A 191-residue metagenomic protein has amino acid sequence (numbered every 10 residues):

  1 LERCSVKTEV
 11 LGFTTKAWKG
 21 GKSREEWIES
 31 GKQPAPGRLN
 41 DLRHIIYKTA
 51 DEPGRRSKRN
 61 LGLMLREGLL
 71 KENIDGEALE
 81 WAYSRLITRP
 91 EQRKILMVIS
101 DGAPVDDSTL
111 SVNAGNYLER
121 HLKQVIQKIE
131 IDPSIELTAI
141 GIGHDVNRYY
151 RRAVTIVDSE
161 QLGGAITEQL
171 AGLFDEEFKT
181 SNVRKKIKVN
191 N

Functional and structural regions predicted by a protein language model:
L1-N191: Acidic, glycine-rich A-domain
